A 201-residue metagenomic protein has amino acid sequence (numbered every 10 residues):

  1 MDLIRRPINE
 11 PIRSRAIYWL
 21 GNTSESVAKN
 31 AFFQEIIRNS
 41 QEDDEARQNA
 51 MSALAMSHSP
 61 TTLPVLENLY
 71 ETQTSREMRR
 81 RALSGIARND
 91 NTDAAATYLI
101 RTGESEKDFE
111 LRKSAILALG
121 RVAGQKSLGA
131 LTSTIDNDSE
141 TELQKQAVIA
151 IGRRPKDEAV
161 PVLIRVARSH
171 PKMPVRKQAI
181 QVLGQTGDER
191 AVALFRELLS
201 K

Functional and structural regions predicted by a protein language model:
M1-R5, S14, E25-S40, Q48 (+6 more regions): Amphipathic alpha-helical scaffolding segments comprising HEAT/armadillo-like alpha-solenoid repeats
I8-N9, Q41-D43, T74-S75, K107-D108 (+2 more regions): Short inter-helical turns and helix N-cap capping residues of alpha-solenoid HEAT/ARM repeat scaffolds
F109, K113-R121, G129-I149, D157: Alpha-helical adaptor scaffolds
A150, I164-R165, R176-K177: C-terminal soluble interaction/assembly domains
